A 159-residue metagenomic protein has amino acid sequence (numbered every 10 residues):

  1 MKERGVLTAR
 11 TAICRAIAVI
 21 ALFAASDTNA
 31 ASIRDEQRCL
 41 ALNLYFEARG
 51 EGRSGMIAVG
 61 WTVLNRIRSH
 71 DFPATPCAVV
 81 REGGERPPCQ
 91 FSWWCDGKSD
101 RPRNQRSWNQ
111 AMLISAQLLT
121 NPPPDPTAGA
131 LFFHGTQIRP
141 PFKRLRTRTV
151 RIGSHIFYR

Functional and structural regions predicted by a protein language model:
E3-A16: Bacterial N-terminal signal peptides that target proteins for export
I17-F23: Hydrophobic helical h-region of N-terminal Sec-dependent signal peptides in bacterial secretory/periplasmic proteins
A25-D27: N-terminal signal peptide c-region/cleavage motif recognized by signal peptidases
N29-R159: Bacterial extracytoplasmic/cell-wall-associated proteins, especially those involved in peptidoglycan
